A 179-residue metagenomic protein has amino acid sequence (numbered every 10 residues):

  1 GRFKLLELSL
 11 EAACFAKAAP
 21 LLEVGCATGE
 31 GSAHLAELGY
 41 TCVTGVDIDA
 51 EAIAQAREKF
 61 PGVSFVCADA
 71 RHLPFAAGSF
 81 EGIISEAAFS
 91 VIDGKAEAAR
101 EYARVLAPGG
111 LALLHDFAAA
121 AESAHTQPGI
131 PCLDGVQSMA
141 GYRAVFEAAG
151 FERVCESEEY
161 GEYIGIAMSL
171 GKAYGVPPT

Functional and structural regions predicted by a protein language model:
G1-K17: Conserved alpha-helix/loop element of class I SAM-dependent methyltransferases that forms part of the SAM/SAH-binding
T28-H72: Class I SAM-dependent methyltransferase SAM/SAH-binding core
R71-G82: A short acidic, Gly/Pro-enriched loop at the edge of an enzyme's catalytic core that lines a small-molecule cofactor
G82-G94: A short SAM/SAH-binding and catalytic strip from SAM-dependent methyltransferases
A96-L111: A short glycine-rich, Lys/Arg-flanked "PGG" loop and its adjoining helix->strand segment in the class I
D116-D134: Short, glycine-/aromatic-enriched active-site segment of Class I SAM-dependent methyltransferases
G135-A149: Short alpha-helix
S157-T179: C-terminal helical/coil "lid" or tail adjacent to the Rossmann-like core of SAM-dependent
